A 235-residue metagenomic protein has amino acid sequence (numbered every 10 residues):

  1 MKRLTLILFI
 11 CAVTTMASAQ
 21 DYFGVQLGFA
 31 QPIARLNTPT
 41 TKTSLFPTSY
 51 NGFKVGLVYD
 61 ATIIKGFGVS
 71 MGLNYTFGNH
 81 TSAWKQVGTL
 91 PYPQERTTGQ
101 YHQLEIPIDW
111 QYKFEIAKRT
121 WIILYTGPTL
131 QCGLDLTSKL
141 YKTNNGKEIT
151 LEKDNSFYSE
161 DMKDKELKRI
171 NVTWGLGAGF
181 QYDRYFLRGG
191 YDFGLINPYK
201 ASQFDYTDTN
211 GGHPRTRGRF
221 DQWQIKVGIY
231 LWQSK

Functional and structural regions predicted by a protein language model:
M1-L4, S18-Q20: Positively charged n-region of N-terminal signal peptides that target proteins for export
L4-T14: Sec-dependent N-terminal signal peptides
A19-G56, Y230-K235: Short glycine/proline- and aromatic-enriched beta-strand/turn motifs that initiate or cap beta-hairpins
Q20, T62-G66, E115-R119, D183-Y185 (+1 more regions): Outer-membrane beta-barrel channels and translocator barrels
Y22, Y182-R184, R217-K235: Outer-membrane beta-barrel "beta-signal"
V25-F29, V55-A61, L73-Y75, I106-Y112 (+4 more regions): Residues on the lipid-exposed face of transmembrane beta-strands in outer-membrane beta-barrel proteins
I33-Y50, G78-L104, G133-G175, L195-Q224: Extracellular/periplasm-exposed beta-strand and loop segments of Gram-negative cell-envelope proteins, dominated by
F67-H80, Y101-H102, K113-R119, T129-D135 (+3 more regions): Acidic/histidine-enriched, beta-strand-rich ligand/metal-binding domains
